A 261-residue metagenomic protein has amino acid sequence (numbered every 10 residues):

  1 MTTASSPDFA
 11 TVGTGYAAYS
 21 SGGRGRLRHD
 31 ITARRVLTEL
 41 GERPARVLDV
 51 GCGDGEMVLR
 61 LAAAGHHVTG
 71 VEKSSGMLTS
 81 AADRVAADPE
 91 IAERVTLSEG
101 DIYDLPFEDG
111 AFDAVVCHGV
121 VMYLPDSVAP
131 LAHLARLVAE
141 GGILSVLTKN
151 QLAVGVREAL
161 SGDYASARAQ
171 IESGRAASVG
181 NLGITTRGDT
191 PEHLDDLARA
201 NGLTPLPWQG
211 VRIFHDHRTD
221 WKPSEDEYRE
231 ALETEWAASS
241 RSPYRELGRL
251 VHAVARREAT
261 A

Functional and structural regions predicted by a protein language model:
M1-R43, E56, R60, M77-S80 (+2 more regions): Conserved class I S-adenosyl-L-methionine
E56-D104: Class I SAM-dependent methyltransferase SAM/SAH-binding core
F107-A114: A short acidic, Gly/Pro-enriched loop at the edge of an enzyme's catalytic core that lines a small-molecule cofactor
A114-D126: A short SAM/SAH-binding and catalytic strip from SAM-dependent methyltransferases
V128-E140: A short glycine-rich, Lys/Arg-flanked "PGG" loop and its adjoining helix->strand segment in the class I
I143-S173: Conserved class I S-adenosyl-L-methionine
T185-G202, W208: Short alpha-helix
P207-A261: A C-terminal cap/extension of S-adenosyl-L-methionine-dependent methyltransferases that defines the acceptor-substrate
